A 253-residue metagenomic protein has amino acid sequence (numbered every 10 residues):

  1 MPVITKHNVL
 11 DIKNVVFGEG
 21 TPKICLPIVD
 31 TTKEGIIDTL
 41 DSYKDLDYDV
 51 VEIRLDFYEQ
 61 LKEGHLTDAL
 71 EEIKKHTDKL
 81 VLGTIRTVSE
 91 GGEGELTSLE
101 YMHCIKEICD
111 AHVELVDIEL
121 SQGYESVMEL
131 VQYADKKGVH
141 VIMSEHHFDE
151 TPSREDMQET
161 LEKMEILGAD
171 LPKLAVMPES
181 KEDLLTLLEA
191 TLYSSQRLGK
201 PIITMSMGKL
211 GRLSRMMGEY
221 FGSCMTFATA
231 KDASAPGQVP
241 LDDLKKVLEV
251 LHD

Functional and structural regions predicted by a protein language model:
M1-D38, D253: N-terminal amphipathic alpha-helix/helix-capping segment at the start of soluble metabolic enzymes
P2-V3, D183, T191-D253: C-terminal alpha-helical cap/extension of soluble enzyme domains
V16-F17, L40-D47, G64-D78, K106-A111 (+2 more regions): Acidic (Asp/Glu)-rich catalytic clusters
G20-I37, T87-L99, S144-E155: Active-site mouth loops of central-metabolism enzymes
K23-C25, D49-E52, L80-L82, E114-D117 (+4 more regions): Structural preference for beta-strand elements that scaffold enzyme active sites
V29, V50-Q60, V113-E125, I142-T151 (+1 more regions): Catalytic beta/alpha-barrel core
Y58-K75, L120-K136, P152-E155, E179-S194 (+1 more regions): Active-site-adjacent beta->alpha loops and helix N-cap segments on the catalytic face of soluble alpha/beta enzymes
V81-Q122: Glycine/small-residue-rich loop that forms an oxyanion/phosphate-binding "nest" at active or ligand-binding sites
